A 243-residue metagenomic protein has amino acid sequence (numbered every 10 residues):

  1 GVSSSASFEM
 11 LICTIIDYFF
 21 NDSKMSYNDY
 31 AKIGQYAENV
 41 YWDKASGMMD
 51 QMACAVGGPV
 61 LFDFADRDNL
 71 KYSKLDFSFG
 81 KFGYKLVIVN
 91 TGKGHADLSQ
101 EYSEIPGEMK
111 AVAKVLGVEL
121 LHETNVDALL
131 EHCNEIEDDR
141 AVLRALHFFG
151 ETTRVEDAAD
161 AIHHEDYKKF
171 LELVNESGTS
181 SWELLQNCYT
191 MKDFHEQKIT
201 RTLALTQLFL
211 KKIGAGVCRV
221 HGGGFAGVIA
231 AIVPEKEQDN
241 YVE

Functional and structural regions predicted by a protein language model:
G1-F79, K212, K236-V242: Gly/Ser-rich oxyanion-binding loop with an adjacent helix/lid that shapes the negatively charged ligand pocket
S4, F8-I12, R154, K198 (+1 more regions): Catalytic-loop motifs flanking and including active-site residues across diverse enzymes
I12-C13, I229-A231: Short hydrophobic alpha-helical segments that form membrane-spanning helices or hydrophobic packing faces of helical
M49-Q51, Y84, G227: Change "...and in nucleic-acid phosphodiester-cleaving endonucleases..." to "...and in nucleic-acid processing enzymes
V56-G57, F82-G83, F225: Short, well-ordered loop/turn elements at secondary-structure boundaries
L61-R219, A231-E243: C-terminal nucleotide
G223-I229: N-terminal pre-core extensions flanking Radical SAM catalytic domains
